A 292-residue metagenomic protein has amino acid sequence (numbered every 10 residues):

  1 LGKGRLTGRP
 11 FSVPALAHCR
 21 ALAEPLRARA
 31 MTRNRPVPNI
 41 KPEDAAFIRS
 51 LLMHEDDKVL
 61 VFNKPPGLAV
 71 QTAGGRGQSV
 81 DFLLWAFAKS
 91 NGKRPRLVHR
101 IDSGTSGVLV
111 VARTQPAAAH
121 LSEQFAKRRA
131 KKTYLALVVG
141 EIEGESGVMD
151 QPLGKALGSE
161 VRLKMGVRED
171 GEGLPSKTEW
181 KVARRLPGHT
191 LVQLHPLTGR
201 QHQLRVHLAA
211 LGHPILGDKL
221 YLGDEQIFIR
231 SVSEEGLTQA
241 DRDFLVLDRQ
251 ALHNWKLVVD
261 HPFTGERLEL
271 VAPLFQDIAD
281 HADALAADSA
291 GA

Functional and structural regions predicted by a protein language model:
L1, L6, F11, H18-K177 (+2 more regions): RNA pseudouridine synthases
R27-S50, H54-K58, L68, H207-A292: Pseudouridine synthases involved in rRNA/tRNA modification
T105, P187-H189, R200-Q201, F263: Coil-to-beta-strand transition motifs
S176, T190, H253: Exposed loop/turn and edge beta-strand positions of beta-sandwich/beta-sheet ligand-binding modules
V192-H195: Short histidine-centered loop motifs in beta-beta connectors
L197-Q201, L274-Q276: Short solvent-exposed strand/turn elements
R200-L208: Short beta-strand segments enriched for Tyr within beta-sheet-rich domains, predominantly fibronectin type III
